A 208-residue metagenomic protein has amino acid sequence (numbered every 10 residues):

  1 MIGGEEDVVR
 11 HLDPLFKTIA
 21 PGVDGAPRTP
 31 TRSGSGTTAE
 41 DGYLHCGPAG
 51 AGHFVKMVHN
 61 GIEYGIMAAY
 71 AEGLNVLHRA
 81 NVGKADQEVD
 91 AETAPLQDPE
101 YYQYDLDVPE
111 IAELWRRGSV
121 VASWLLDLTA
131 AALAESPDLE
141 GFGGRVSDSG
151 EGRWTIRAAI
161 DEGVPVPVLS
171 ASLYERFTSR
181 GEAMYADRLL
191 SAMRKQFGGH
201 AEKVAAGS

Functional and structural regions predicted by a protein language model:
M1-E5: Short beta-strand-to-turn element immediately C-terminal to the catalytic PLP-Schiff-base lysine in fold type I
R10, K17, V23-K56, M67-S208: NAD(P)-dependent Rossmann-like dehydrogenase/reductase catalytic/cofactor-binding core
E63: Gly/Ser/Thr-rich loops at beta-strand to alpha-helix junctions that form or flank small-molecule/cofactor-binding
